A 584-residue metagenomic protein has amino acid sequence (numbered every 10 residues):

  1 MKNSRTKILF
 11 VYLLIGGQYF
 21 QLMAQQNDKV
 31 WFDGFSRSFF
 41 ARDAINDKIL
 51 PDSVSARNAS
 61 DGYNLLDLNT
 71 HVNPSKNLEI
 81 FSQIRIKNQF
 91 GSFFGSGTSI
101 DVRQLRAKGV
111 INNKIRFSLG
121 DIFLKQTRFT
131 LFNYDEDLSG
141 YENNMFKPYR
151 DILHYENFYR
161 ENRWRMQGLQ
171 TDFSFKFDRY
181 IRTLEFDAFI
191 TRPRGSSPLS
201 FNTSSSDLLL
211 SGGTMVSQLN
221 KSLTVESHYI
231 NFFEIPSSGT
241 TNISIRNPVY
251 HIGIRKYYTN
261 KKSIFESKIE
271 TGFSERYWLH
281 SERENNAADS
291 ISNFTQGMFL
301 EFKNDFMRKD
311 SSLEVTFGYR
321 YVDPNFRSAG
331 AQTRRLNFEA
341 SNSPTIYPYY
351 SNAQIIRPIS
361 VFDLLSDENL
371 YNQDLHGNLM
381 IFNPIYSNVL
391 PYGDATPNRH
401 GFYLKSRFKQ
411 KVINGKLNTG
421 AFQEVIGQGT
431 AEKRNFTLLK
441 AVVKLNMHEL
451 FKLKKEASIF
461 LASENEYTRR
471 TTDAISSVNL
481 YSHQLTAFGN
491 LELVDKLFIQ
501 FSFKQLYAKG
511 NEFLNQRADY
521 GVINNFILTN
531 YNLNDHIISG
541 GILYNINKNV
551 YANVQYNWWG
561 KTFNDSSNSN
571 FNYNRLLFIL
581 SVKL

Functional and structural regions predicted by a protein language model:
M1-V30, L584: Bacterial Sec-dependent N-terminal signal peptides
Q25-V54, D61-N64, V72, K76-S82 (+3 more regions): Transmembrane beta-strand segments of Gram-negative outer membrane beta-barrel proteins
R37-A44, K48-V54, G120-V216, E226-I245 (+3 more regions): Surface-exposed coil loops of outer-membrane beta-barrel proteins
A59-Y63, N73, I100, W164 (+3 more regions): Short, surface-exposed loop/turn motifs at beta-strand boundaries within globular domains
Y63, Q83, T241-L584: Exposed, low-structure sequence patches enriched in small/polar residues
H71-V72, L78-F189, F299-F306, D310-A331: Outer membrane beta-barrel
R85-Q104, P198-S204, S274-R276, H280-T295: Outer-membrane beta-barrel proteins
N113, F173-R182, S217-L223, Y257-I264 (+2 more regions): Secondary-structure boundary elements
